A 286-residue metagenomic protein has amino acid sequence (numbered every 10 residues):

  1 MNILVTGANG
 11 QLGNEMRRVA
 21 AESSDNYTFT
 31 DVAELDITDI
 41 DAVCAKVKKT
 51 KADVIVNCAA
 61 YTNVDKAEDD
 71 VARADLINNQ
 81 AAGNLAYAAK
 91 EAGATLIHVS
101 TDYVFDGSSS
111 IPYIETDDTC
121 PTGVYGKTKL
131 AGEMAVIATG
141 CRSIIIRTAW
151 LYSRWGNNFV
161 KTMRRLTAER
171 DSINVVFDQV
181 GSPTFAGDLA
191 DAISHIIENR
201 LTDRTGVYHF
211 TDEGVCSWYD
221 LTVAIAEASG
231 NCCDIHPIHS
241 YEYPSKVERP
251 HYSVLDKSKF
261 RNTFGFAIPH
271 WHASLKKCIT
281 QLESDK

Functional and structural regions predicted by a protein language model:
I3-V19: N-terminal Rossmann NAD(P)H-binding glycine-rich loop of SDR-like oxidoreductase domains
T28-D41: Rossmann-fold cofactor-recognition segment
I40-N79, A88: NAD(P)H-binding glycine-rich loop region in Rossmannoid oxidoreductase-like domains and their noncatalytic homologs
L76, A81-N84, V104-I146, L151: Catalytic helix-loop patch of NAD(P)-dependent Rossmann-fold dehydrogenases
M134-G181, G187-D188, S194: NAD(P)-dependent short-chain dehydrogenase/reductase
R154, Q179-D188, F210-E227, K277: Substrate-binding strand-loop-helix patch in Rossmann-like NAD(P)-dependent oxidoreductase/epimerase domains
R200-P244: Mid/C-terminal beta-alpha module of Rossmann-like enzyme folds, strongest in SDR-family dehydrogenases/epimerases
S217-V223, H239-C278, L282-K286: Conserved C-terminal active-site "lid" loop/helix of NAD(P)H-dependent oxidoreductases that clamps the redox cofactor
